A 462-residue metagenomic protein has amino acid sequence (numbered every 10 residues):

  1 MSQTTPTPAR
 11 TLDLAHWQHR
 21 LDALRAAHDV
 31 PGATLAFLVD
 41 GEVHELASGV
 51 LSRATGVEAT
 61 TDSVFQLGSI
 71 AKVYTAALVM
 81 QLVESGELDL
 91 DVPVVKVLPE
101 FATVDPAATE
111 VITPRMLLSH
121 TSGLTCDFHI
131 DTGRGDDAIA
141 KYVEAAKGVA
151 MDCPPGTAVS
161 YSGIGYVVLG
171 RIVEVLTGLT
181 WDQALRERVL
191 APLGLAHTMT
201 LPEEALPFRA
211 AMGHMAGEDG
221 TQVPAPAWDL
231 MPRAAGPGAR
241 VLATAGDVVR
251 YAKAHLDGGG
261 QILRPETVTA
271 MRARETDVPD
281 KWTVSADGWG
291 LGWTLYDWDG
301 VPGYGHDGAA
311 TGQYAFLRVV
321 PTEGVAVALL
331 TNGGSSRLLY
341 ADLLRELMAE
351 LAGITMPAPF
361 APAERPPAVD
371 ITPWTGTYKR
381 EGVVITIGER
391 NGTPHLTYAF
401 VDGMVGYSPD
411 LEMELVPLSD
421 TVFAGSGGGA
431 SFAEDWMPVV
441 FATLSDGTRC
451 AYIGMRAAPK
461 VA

Functional and structural regions predicted by a protein language model:
T7-L67, E87-D89, A102-V104, I139-V149: Short, conserved catalytic-motif segment at the N-terminal edge
D29-G32, T311-Y314, V383: Short, small/polar residue-rich loop motifs at catalytic or cofactor-binding pockets
E42-R53, D105-T311, F316, P321: Short, surface-exposed loop or secondary-structure junction motifs that flank catalytic or metal-binding residues
F65-G68, V159-Y161: Catalytic tyrosine of NAD(P)H-dependent dehydrogenase/reductases that use a Tyr as the general acid/base
L90-D105, L193: Short, glycine/proline-biased beta-turn/loop segments that scaffold the active-site neighborhood
W282, L338-A462: Peripheral terminal and inter-domain segments
A310-L351: Structured C-terminal helix/loop/strand segments within mature extracytoplasmic catalytic/sensor domains
